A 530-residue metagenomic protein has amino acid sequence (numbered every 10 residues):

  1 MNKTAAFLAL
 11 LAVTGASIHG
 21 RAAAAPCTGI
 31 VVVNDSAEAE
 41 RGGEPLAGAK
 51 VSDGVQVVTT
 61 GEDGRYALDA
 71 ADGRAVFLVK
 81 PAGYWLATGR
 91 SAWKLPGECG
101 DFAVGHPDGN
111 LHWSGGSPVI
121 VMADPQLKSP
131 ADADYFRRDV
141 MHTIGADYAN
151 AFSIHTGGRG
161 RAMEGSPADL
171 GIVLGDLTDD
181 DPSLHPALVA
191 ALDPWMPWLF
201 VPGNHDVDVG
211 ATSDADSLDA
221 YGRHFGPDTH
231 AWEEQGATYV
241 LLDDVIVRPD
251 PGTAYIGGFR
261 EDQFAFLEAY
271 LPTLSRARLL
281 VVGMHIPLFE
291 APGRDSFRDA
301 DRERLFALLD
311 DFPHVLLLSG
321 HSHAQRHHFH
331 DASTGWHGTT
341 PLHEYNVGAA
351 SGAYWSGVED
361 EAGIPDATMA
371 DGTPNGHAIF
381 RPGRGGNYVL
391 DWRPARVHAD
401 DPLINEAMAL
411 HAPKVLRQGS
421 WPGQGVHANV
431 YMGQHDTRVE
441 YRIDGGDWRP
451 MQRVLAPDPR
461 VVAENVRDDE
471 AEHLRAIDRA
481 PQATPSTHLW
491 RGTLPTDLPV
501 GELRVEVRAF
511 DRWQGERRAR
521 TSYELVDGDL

Functional and structural regions predicted by a protein language model:
A23-L46: Structural motif
P26-C27, A82-G83, R90-H185, D529-L530: N-terminal active-site segment of His-dependent metallophosphoesterases
E44, A49-S52, A75-V76, V439-Y441: Hydrophobic beta-strand segments
G48-D69: Short, acidic Ser/Thr/Gly-rich low-complexity loop/linker segments typical of extracellular and cell-surface proteins
D72-T88: A short, solvent-exposed beta-strand micro-motif common in secreted/extracellular proteins
P182-R276, S296-L318, A324-P382, Y388-D391: Extended active-site neighborhood of metal-dependent phosphoesterases/phosphodiesterases
G335-M432, T437-E440, T493-P495, L503-R520: Binuclear metal-dependent phosphoesterase catalytic core
D458-T493: Aromatic sugar-binding surface patches on proteins that engage polysaccharides or sugar-phosphate polymers
